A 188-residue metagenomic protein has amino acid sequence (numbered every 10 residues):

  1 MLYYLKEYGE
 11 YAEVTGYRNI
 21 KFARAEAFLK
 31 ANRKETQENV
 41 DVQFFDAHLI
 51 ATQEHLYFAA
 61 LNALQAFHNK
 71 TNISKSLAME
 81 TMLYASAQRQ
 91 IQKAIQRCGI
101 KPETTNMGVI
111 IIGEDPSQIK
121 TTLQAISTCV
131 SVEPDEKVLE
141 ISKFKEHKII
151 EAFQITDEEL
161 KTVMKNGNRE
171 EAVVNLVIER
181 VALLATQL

Functional and structural regions predicted by a protein language model:
M1-E10: Secreted/extracellular ectodomain signature
G9-A12, T104: Short Gly/Ser/Thr- and Asp/Glu-enriched loop/turn motifs at secondary-structure junctions
E13-S76: N-terminal interaction modules that seed assembly of large macromolecular complexes
R24, A87-Q90, Q118: Helical mechanochemical/support elements of P-loop NTPase systems and associated helical scaffolds
A31, K93, A125: Alpha-helical scaffold segments in soluble metabolic enzymes
H48, E80, Y84, T128-C129: Membrane-embedded alpha-helical signal segments
Q53-I112: Ordered, amphipathic secondary-structure segments that act as subunit-interaction surfaces in large macromolecular
C98-L188: Glycine-rich, aromatic-bearing surface loops/beta-hairpins
